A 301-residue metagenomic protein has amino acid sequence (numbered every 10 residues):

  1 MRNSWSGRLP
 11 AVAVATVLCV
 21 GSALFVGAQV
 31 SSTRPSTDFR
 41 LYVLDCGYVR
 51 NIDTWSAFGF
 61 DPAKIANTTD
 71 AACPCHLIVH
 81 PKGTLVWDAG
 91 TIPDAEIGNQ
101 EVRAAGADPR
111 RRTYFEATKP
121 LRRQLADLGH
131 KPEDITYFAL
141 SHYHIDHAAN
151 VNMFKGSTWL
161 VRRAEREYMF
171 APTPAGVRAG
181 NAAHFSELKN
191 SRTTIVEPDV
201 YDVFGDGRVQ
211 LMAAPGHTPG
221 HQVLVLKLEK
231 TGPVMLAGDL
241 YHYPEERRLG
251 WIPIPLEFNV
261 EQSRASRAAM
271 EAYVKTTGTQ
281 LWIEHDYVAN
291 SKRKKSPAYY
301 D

Functional and structural regions predicted by a protein language model:
R2-V14: Bacterial N-terminal signal peptides that target proteins for export
A11, L24-R123, D134, T231-G238 (+2 more regions): Metallo-beta-lactamase
V14-L18, S22-L24: Hydrophobic helical h-region of N-terminal Sec-dependent signal peptides in bacterial secretory/periplasmic proteins
V30-R34, T113-D134, R162-A213, F258-G278: Metallo-beta-lactamase
C46-G47, A89-I92, Y143, A164 (+3 more regions): Active-site metal-binding loops of divalent metal-dependent hydrolases
P93, D108-R123, V225-D301: Cap/insert and terminal regions of metallo-dependent hydrolase folds
I135-D146: Metallo-beta-lactamase
N152-K155: Short, conserved loop/helix-junction motifs that constitute active-site signature segments in enzyme catalytic cores
